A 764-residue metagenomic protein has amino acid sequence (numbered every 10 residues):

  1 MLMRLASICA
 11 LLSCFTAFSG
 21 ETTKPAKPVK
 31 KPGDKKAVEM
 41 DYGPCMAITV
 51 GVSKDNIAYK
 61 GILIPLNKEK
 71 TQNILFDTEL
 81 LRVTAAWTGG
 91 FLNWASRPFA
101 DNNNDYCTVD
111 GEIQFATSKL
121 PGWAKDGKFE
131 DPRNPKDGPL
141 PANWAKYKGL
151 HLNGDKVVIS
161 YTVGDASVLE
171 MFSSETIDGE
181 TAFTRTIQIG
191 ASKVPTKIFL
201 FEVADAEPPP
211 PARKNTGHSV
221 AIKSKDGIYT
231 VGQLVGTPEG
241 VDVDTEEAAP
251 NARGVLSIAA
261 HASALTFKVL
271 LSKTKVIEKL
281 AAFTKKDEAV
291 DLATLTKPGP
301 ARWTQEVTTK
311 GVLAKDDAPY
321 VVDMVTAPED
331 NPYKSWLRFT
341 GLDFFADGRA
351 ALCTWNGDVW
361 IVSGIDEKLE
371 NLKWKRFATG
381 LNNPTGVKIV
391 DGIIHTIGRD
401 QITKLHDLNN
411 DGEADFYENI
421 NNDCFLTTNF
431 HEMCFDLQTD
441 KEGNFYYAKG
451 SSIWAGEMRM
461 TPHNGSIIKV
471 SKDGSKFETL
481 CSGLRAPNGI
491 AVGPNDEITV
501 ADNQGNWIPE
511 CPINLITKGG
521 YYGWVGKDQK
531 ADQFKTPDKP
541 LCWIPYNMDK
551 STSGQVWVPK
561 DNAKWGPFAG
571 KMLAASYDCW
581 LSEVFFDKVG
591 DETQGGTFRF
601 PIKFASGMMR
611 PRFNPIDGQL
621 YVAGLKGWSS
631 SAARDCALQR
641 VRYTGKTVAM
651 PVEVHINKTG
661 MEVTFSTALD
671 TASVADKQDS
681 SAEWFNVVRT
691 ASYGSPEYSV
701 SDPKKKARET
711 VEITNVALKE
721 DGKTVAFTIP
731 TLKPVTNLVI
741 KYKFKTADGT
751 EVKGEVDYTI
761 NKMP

Functional and structural regions predicted by a protein language model:
G20-I62, K273-D323, P328: N-terminal pre-domain segments of enzymes
G20-T184, G190, P195-D226: Beta-strand-rich N-terminal accessory domains
F183-R185, T659-V663, V725: Structural beta-strand segments of beta-rich domains
K223-W303: Extended acidic/polar, glycine-enriched regions that form or flank non-catalytic beta-rich accessory modules
A282-V648, V652, G660, T671: Beta-propeller domains with acidic blade repeats across secreted/periplasmic ectodomains and cytosolic WD/CNH propellers
D291-T294, G645-M650, D670, K741-P764: Acidic, Ser/Thr/Gly/Pro-rich low-complexity segments and short DxT(G/T)-type signature motifs
G660-T671, I729-T731, T746: A short glycine/threonine-centered beta-strand motif
A668-N715, I740-T746, G754-T759: Short, surface-exposed alpha-helix to beta-strand junction/turn motifs within ectodomains of secreted and cell-envelope
